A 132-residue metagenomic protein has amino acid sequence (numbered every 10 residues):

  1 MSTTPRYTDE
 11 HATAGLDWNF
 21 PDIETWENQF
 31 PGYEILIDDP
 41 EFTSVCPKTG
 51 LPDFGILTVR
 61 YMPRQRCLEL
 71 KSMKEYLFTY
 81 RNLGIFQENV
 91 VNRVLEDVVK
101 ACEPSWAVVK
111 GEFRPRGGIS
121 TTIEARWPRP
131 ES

Functional and structural regions predicted by a protein language model:
M1-S132: N-terminal intrinsically disordered, cationic/polar leader segments that include organellar targeting peptides
